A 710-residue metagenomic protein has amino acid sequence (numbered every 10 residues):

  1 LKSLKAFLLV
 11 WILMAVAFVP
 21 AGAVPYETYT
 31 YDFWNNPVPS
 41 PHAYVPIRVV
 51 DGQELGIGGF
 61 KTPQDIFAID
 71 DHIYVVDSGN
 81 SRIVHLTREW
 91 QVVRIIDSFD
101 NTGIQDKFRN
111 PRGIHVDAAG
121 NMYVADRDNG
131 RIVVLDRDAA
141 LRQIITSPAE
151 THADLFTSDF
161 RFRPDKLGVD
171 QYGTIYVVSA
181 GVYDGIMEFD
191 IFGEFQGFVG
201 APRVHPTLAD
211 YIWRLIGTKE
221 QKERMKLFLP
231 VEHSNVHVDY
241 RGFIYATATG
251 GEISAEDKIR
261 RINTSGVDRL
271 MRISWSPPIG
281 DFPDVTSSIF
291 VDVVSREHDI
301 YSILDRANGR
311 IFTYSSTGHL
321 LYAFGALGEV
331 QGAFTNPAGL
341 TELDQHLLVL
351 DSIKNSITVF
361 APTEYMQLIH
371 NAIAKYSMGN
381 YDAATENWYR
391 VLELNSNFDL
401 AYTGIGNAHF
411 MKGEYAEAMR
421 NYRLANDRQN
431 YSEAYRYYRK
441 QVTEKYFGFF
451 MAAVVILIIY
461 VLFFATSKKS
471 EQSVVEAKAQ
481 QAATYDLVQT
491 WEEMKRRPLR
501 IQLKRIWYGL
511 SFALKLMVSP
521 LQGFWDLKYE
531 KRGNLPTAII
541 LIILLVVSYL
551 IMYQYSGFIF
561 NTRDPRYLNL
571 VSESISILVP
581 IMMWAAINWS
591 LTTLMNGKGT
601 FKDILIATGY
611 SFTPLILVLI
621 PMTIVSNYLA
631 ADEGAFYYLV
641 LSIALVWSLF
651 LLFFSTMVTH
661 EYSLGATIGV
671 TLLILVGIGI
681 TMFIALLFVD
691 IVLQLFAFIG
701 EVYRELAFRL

Functional and structural regions predicted by a protein language model:
G22-A408, V442: Eukaryotic scaffold repeat domains enriched in small/polar residues
A401, A434-Y435: TPR alpha-solenoid repeat register
F410-S432, V461: TPR/TPR-like (Sel1-like) alpha-helical repeat modules
R436-V454: Juxtamembrane/start-of-transmembrane alpha-helix segments at the extracytoplasmic/lumenal side of membrane anchors
V455-E471: Alpha-helical transmembrane segments
R496-K602: Selected alpha-helical membrane-embedding segments in polytopic membrane proteins
Y555-N569, N627-G634, Q694-V702: Membrane-interface interhelical loops and short amphipathic "cap" helices that link adjacent transmembrane segments
V571-I575, W584-L686: Hydrophobic alpha-helical transmembrane segments and adjacent short intramembrane/lumenal linkers of inner/organellar
